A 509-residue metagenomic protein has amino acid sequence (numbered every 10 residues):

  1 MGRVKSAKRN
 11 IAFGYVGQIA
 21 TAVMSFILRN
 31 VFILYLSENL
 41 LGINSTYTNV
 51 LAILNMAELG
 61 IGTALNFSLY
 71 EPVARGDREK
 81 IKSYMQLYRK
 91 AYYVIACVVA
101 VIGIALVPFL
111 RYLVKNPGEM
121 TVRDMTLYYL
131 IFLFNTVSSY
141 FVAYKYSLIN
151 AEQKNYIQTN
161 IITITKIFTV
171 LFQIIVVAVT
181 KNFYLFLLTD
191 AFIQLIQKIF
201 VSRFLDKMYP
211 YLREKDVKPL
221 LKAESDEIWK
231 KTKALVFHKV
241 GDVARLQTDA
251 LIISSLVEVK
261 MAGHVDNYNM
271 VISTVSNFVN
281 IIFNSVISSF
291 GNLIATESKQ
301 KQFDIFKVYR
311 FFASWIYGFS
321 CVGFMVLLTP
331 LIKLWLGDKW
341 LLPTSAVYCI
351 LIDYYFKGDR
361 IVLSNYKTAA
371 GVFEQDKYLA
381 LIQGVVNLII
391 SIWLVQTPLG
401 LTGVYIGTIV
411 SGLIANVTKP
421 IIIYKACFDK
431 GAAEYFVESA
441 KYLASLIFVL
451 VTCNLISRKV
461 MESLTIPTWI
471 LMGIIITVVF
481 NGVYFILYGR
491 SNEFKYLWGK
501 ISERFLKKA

Functional and structural regions predicted by a protein language model:
M1-A7, Y184, V201-L246, S289 (+3 more regions): Interhelical loop/hinge segments that connect adjacent transmembrane helices in multipass membrane
V4, K8, T136-I164, I175 (+6 more regions): Membrane-interface junctions at transmembrane-helix termini in multi-pass inner-membrane proteins
S6-P72, A100-I104, N135, T169-V170 (+3 more regions): Signature of the first transmembrane helix
R9-R29, T165, F186-V201, L205 (+6 more regions): Transmembrane helical elements of multi-pass membrane transporters/channels
I33-L40, Y156, I167-I199, T344 (+5 more regions): Membrane-interface helix-loop junctions in multi-pass transport and translocation proteins
L59-R75, A151, Y209-E214, Y268 (+3 more regions): Helix-loop junctions and terminal segments of transmembrane helices in multi-pass membrane transport/translocation
A91-Q247: Hydrophobic transmembrane helix module of multi-pass membrane transport proteins
K430-Y435, N454-A509: Membrane-proximal transmembrane or re-entrant/amphipathic helices at the cytosolic face
